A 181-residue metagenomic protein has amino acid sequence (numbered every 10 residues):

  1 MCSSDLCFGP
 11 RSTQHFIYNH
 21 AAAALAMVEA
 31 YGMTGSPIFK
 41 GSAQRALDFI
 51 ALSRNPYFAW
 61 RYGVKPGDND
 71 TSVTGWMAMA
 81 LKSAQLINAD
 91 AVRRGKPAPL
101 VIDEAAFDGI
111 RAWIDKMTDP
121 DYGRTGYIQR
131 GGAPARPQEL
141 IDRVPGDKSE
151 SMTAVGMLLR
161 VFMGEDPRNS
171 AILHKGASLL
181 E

Functional and structural regions predicted by a protein language model:
C2-S3: Short, small-residue-biased leader/transition segments that mark boundaries at the very start of proteins
L6-Q14, V28, G32-P37, G63-G67 (+2 more regions): Second-shell loop/turn segments in exported
A22, A26-E29, S42, W76 (+1 more regions): Alpha-solenoid helical repeat scaffolds
A24-M27, L47, L81, R160: Hydrophobic core/packing positions within alpha-helical solenoid repeats
P37-N69: Asp-box/WD-like beta-propeller blade repeats and closely related beta-sheet repeat scaffolds
G67-A80, A84-E181: Extended ligand-binding clefts on enzyme/binding-domain cores
